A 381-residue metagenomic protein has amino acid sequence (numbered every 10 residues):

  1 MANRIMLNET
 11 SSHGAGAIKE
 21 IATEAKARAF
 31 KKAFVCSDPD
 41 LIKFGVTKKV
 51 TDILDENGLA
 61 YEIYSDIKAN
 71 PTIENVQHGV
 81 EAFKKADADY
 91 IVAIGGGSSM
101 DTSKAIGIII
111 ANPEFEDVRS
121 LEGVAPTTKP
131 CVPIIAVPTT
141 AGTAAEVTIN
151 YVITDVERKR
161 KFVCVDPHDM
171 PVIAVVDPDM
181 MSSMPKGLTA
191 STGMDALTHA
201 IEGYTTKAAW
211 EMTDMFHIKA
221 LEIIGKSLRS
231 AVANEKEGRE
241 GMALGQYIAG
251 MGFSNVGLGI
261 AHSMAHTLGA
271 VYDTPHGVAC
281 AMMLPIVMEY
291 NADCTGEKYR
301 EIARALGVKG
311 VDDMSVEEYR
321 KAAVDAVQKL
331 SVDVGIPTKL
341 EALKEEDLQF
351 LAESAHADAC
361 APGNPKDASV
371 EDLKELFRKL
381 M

Functional and structural regions predicted by a protein language model:
M1-Y64: An N-terminal, well-structured beta->alpha segment
I18-I21, K43-V46, I73-V76, S98-S103 (+3 more regions): Short glycine/serine/threonine-rich phosphate/pyrophosphate-binding segments that cradle anionic phosphate groups
I42-F115, R229-R239: N-terminal small/polar loop signature for handling phosphorylated ligands or for N-terminal nucleophile
E74-D179: Glycine/threonine-rich beta-strand-loop-alpha-helix active-site module that forms ligand/phosphate-binding
N150-V256: Carboxylate- and glycine-rich phosphate/diphosphate-binding segment that chelates Mg2+/Mn2+
V271-D347: Gly/Pro-rich interdomain helix-loop hinge
E346-M381: Short, amphipathic C-terminal "tail helix"
